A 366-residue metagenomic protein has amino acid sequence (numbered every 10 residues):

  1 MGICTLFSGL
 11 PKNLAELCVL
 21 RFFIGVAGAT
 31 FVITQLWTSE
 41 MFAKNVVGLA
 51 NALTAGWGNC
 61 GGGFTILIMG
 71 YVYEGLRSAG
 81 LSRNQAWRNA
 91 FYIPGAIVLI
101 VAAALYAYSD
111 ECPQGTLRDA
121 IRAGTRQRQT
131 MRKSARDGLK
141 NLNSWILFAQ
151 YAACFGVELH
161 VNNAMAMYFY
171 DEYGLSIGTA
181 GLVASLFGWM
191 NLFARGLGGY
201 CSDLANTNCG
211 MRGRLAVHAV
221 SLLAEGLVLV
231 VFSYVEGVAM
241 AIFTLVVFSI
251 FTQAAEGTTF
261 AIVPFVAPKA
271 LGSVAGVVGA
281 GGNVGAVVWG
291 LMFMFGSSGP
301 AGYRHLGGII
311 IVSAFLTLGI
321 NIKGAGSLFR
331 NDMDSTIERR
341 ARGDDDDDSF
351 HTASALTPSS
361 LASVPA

Functional and structural regions predicted by a protein language model:
M1-K12, A219-E236: C-terminal ends and interior cores of transmembrane alpha-helices in multi-pass membrane transporters/permeases
C4, A15-A29, A152, V228 (+1 more regions): Hydrophobic core of transmembrane alpha-helices in multi-pass small-molecule transporters, especially MFS/SLC-type
L10-A15, A27, A43, G174 (+2 more regions): Helix-breaking motifs and short loop linkers at transmembrane-helix boundaries and internal kinks in secondary membrane
L14, C18-G58: Cytoplasmic helix-loop-helix junction between adjacent transmembrane helices in 12-TM secondary transporters
E16, T54-Q114: Helix-loop-helix hairpin linking two adjacent transmembrane segments in secondary transporters
V46-E74, V98, N191, A275-W289: Glycine-rich segments within core transmembrane alpha-helices of 12-TM secondary carriers
Y106-K133, S327-R340: Flexible cytoplasmic inter-helical loops of multi-pass small-molecule transporters
R136-G199, E256, F260: Extracytoplasmic gate region of multi-pass secondary transporters
